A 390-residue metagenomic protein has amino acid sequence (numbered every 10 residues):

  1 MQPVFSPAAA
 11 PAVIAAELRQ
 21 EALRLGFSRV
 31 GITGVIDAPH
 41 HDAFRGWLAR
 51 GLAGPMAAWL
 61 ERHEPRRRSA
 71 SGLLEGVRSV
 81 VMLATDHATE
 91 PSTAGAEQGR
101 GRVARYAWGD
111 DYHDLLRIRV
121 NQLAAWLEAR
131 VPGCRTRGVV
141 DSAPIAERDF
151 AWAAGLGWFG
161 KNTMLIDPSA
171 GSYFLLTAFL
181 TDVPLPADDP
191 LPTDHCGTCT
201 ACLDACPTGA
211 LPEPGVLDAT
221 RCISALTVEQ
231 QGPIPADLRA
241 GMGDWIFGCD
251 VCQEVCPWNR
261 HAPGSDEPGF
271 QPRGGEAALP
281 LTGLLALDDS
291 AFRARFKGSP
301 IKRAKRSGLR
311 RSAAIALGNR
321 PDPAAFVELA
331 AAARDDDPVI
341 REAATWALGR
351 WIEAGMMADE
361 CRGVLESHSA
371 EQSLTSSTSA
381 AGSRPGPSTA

Functional and structural regions predicted by a protein language model:
M1-H195, I234, G243, G363-E371: Auxiliary alpha/beta "docking" domains used to position bulky ligands
F27, A201-S224, W245-G269, E328: Iron-sulfur cluster-binding cysteine motifs and their immediate structural context in ferredoxin-like electron-transfer
V81, F174-L180, L211-R239, N259-D289: Non-heme iron-sulfur electron-transfer modules
A236-G269, A294-K302, G308-S312: C-terminal amphipathic alpha-helical segment
A291-R295, D322-A333, A354-H368: Amphipathic alpha-helical scaffolding segments comprising HEAT/armadillo-like alpha-solenoid repeats
R306, D336-P338, S369-S373: Short inter-helical turns and helix N-cap capping residues of alpha-solenoid HEAT/ARM repeat scaffolds
R310-P321, E342-E353, T378-A390: Structural detector for internal amphipathic alpha-helices that build alpha-solenoid repeat scaffolds
